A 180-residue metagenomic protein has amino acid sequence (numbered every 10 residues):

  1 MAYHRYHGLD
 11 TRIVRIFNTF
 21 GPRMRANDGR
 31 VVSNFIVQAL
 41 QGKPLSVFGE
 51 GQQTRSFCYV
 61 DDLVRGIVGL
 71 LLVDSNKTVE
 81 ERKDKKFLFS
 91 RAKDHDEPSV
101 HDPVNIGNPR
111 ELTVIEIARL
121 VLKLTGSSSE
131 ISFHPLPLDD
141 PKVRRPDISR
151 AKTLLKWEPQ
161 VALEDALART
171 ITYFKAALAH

Functional and structural regions predicted by a protein language model:
M1-R12, L40-Q41: Active-site Tyr-X1-5-Lys
L9-R30, T54: Flexible, glycine-rich beta-alpha linker
N18, A39-H180: C-terminal substrate-binding subdomain of Rossmann-fold SDR/epimerase-dehydratase oxidoreductases
